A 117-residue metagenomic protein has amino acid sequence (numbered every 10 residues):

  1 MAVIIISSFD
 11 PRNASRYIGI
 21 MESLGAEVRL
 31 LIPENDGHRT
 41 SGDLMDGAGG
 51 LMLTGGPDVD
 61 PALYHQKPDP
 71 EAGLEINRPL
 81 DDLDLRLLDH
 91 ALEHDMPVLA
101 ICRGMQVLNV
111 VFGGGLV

Functional and structural regions predicted by a protein language model:
M1-L99, N109-V117: N-terminal beta1-alpha1 cap of cysteine-dependent amidohydrolase-like domains
C102: Conserved G/P- and acidic residue-centered "switch" motifs that form tight phosphate/ATP-binding loops in soluble
M105: The feature captures the ABC ATPase H-loop/switch
